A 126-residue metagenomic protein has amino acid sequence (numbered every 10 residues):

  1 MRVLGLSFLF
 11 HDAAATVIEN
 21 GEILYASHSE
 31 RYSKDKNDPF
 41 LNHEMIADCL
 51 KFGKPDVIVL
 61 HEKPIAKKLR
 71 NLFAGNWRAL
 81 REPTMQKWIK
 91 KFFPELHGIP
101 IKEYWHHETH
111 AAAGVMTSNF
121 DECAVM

Functional and structural regions predicted by a protein language model:
M1-M126: Short acidic/glycine-rich loops and adjacent helix/strand connectors that line catalytic pockets where negatively
